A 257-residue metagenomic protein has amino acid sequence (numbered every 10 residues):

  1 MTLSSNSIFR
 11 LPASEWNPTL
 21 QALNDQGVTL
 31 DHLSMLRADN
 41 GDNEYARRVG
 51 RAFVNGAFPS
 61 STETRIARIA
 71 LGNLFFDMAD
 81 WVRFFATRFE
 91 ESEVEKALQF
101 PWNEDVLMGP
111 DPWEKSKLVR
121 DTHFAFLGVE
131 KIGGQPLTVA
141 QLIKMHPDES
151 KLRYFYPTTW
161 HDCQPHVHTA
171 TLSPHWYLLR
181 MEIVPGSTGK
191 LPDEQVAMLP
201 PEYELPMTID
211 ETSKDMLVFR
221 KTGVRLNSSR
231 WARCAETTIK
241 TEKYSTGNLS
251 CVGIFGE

Functional and structural regions predicted by a protein language model:
M1-E204, I209-E257: A binding-site-centric feature that preferentially detects glycan-recognition modules on secreted/surface proteins
